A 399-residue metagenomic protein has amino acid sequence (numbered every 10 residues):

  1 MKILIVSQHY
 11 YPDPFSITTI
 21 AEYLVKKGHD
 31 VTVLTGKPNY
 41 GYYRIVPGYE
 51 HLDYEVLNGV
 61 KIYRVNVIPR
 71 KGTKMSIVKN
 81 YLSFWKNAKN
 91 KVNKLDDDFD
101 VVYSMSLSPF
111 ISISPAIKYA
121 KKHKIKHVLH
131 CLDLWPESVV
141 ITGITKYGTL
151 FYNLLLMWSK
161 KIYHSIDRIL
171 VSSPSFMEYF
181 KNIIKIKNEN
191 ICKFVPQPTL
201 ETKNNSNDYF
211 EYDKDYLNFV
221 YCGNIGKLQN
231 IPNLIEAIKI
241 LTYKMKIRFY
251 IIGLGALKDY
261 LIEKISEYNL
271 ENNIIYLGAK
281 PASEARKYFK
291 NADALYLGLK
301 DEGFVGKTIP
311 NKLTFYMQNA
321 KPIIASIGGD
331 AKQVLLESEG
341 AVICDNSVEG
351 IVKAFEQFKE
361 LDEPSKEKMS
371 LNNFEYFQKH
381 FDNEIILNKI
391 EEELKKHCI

Functional and structural regions predicted by a protein language model:
M1-N58, K239-L241: N-terminal subdomain of nucleotide-sugar transferases
P14, Y81-A88, V101-S138: An aromatic- and histidine-rich active-site surface loop
T149-N205, I274: Donor nucleotide-sugar binding/catalytic pocket of nucleotide-sugar-dependent glycosyltransferases
T199, E211-I238, Y250: Conserved donor-binding/catalytic core segment of Leloir-type glycosyltransferases
Y216, I252, D259-K287: Nucleotide-activated donor-binding/catalytic signature segment of Leloir-type glycosyltransferases, i.e., the conserved
Q229, S283-Y288, L295-M317, I324-V334: Nucleotide-sugar-dependent
E337-E349, Q357-E363: Conserved acidic donor-binding segment of nucleotide-sugar-dependent glycosyltransferases
N346, E360-K395: A charged, aromatic-enriched C-terminal amphipathic alpha-helix characteristic of glycosyltransferases across folds
